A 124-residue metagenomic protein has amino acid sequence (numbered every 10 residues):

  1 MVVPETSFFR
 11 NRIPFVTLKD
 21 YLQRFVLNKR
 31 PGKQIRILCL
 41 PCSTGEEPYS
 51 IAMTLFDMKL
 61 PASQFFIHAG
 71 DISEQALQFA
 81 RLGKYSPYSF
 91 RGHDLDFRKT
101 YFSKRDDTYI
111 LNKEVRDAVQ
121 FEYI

Functional and structural regions predicted by a protein language model:
M1-L38: Conserved AdoMet
F15, T44-G45, S73-E74: Alpha-helix N-cap/helix-start and coil->helix boundary motif
L18, C42, A80: Conserved RecA-like P-loop NTPase ATPase core
D20, M53-D57, L82: Short, well-ordered alpha-helices that flank and scaffold nucleotide-derived cofactor binding pockets
G32-S50, Q64-H68: Conserved class I S-adenosyl-L-methionine
T54-F66: Conserved S-adenosyl-L-methionine
S63-I124: Extended basic-aromatic, gly/pro-enriched interface segments that bind polyanionic ligands
